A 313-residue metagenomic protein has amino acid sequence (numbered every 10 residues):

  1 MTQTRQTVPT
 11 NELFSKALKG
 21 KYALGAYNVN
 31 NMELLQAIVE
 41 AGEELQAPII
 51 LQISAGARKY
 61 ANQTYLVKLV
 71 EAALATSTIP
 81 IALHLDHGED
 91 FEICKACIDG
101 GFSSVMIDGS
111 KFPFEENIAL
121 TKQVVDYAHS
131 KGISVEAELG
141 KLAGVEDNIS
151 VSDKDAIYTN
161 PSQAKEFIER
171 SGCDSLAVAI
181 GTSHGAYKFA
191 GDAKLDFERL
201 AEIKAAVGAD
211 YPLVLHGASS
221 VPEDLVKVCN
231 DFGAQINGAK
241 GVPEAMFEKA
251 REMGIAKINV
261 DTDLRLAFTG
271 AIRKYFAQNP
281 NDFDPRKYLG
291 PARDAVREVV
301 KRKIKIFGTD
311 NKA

Functional and structural regions predicted by a protein language model:
M1-G25: N-terminal amphipathic alpha-helix/helix-capping segment at the start of soluble metabolic enzymes
V8-K16, N31-G56, Q63-P80, G88-P212 (+5 more regions): Alpha/beta enzyme core
G20, Q52, M106, D282-P285: A short, mixed-charge helix-start or loop-turn motif at secondary-structure junctions
A218-V221: Long, repeat-rich segments with strong aromatic
D231-I236, V242-A313: C-terminal alpha-helical cap/extension of soluble enzyme domains
